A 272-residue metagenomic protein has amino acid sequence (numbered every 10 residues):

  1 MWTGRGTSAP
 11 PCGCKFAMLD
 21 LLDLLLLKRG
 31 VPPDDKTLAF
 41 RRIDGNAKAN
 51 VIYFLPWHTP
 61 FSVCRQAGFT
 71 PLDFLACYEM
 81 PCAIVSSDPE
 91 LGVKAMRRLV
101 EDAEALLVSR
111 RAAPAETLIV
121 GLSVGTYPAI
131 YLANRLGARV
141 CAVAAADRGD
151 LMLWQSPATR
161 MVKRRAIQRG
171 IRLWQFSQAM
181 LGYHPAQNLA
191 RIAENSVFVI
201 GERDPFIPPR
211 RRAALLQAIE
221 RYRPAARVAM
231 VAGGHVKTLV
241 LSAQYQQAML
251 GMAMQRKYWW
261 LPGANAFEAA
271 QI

Functional and structural regions predicted by a protein language model:
D44-C77: Short, surface-exposed "cap/lid" segments of acyl-processing enzymes
Q66, P208-A218: Short alpha-helix in the alpha/beta-hydrolase fold that links the catalytic acid
L72-G92: Conserved alpha/beta-hydrolase
G92-R111: Alpha/beta-hydrolase active-site loop
Y131-L173: Hydrolase active-site cap/lid region
I192, F198-I200: Short beta-strand/loop motif that positions the catalytic acidic residue of the alpha/beta-hydrolase fold
R203-I207: Acidic catalytic loop of the alpha/beta-hydrolase fold
A213, Y222-I272: C-terminal catalytic histidine-bearing segment of alpha/beta-hydrolase fold enzymes
